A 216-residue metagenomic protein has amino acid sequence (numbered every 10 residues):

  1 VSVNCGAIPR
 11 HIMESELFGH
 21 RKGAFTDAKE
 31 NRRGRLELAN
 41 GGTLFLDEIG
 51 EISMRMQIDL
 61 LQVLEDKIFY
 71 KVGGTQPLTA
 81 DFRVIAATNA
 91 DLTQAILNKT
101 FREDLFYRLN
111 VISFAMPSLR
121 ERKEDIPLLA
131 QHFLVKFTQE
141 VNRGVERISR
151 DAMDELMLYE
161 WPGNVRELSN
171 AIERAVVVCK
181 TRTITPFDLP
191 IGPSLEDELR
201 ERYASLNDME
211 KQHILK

Functional and structural regions predicted by a protein language model:
V1-D27, E37-S53, S118-K123, G144 (+1 more regions): Conserved post-Walker A coupling segment in P-loop NTPases
A7-I12, N31, G50-I52, Q76 (+2 more regions): Conserved phosphotransfer active-site motifs of two-component signaling proteins, especially the receiver
E14, F18, Q57, L61-L64 (+1 more regions): A short, noncatalytic alpha-helical element within ATPase nucleotide-binding/catalytic domains
G23-E30, D66-K71, Q94: Short gly/ser/thr-rich secondary-structure transition/capping motifs
E30-G41, F45, S53-D59, Y70-N89 (+1 more regions): AAA+/SF3 P-loop NTPase mechanochemical coupling elements
G50-E51, L61, P190: Catalytic acidic motif of RecA-like/P-loop NTPases
G73-R83, A90-E198, N207: Nucleotide-binding/hydrolysis machinery
R200-K216: Bacterial C-terminal helix-turn-helix
